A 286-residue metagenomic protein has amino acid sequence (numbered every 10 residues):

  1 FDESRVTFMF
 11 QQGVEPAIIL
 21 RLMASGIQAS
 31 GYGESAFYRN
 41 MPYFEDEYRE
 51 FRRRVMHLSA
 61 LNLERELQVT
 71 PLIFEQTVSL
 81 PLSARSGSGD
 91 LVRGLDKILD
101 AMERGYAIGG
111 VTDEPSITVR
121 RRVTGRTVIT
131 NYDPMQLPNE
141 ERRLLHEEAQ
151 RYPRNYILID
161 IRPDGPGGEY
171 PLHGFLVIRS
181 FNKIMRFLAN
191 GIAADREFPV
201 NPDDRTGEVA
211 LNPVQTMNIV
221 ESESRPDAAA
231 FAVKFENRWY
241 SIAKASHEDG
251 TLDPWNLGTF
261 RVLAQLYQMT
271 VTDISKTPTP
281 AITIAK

Functional and structural regions predicted by a protein language model:
F1-K286: N-terminal amphipathic/basic membrane-interacting segments and domains, especially the gasdermin N-terminal
